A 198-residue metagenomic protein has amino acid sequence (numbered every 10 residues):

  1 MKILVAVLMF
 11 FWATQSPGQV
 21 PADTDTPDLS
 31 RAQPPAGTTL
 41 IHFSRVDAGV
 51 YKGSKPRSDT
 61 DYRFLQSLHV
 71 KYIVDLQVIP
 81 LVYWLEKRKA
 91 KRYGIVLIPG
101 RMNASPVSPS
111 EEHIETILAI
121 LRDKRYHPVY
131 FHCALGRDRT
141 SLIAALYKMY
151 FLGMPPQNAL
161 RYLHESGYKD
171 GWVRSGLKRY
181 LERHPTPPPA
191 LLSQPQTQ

Functional and structural regions predicted by a protein language model:
L4-W12: Sec-dependent N-terminal signal peptides
F10, S16-Y130, L142-Q198: Cys-dependent protein tyrosine phosphatase-like superfamily
C133: Short cysteine clusters
G136: Substrate/cofactor-recognition hotspot
